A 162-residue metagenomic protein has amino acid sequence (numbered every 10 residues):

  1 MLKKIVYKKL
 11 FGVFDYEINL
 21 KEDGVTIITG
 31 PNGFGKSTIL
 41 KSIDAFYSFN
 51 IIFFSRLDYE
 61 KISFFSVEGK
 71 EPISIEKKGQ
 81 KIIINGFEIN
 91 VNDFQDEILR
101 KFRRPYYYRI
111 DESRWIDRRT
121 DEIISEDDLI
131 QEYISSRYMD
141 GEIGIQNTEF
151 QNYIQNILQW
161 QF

Functional and structural regions predicted by a protein language model:
M1-F14: N-terminal pre-Walker A segment at the start of P-loop NTPase domains
K9-F11, E68, R109-E112: Short, flexible loop/turn elements at secondary-structure junctions
V13-D15, F49, F94: A generic local structural motif
E17-L20: Conserved A-loop
E22-I62, S66-G69, S74, Q80: Phosphate-binding glycine-rich loops of NTP-binding sites
Q80-F162: Electropositive, glycine-dotted interaction segments that contact anionic polymers or phosphate-rich ligands
